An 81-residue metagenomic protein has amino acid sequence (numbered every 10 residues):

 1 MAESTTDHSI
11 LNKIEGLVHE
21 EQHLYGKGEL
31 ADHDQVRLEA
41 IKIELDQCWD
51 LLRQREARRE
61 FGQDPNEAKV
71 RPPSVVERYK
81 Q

Functional and structural regions predicted by a protein language model:
A2-Q81: Extended, charge-rich alpha-helical interface modules
